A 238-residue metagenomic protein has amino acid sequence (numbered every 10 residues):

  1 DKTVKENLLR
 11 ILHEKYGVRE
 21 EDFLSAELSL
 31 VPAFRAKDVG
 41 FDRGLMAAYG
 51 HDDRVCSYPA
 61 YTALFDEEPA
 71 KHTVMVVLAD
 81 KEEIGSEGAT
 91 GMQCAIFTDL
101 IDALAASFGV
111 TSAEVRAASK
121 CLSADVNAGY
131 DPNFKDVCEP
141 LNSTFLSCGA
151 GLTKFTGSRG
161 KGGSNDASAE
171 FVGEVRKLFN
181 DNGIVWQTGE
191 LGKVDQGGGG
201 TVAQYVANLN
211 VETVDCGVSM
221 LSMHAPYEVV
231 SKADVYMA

Functional and structural regions predicted by a protein language model:
D1-A238: N-terminal hydrophobic/helix-forming segments and targeting peptides
